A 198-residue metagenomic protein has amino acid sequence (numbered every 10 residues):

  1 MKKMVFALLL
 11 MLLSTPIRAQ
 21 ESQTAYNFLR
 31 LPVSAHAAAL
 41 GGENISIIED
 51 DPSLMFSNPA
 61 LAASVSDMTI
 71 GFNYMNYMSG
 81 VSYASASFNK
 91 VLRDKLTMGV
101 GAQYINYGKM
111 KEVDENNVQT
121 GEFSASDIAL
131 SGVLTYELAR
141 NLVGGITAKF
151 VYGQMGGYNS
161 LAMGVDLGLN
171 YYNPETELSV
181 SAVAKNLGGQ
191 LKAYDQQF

Functional and structural regions predicted by a protein language model:
M1-M4, R140: Positively charged n-region of N-terminal signal peptides that target proteins for export
M4-L13: Sec-dependent N-terminal signal peptides
A7-L8, A63, L191: Hydrophobic positions within alpha-helical membrane elements
S14, A35, A62-V65: N-terminal processing/targeting junctions
T15-A19: Sec/Tat signal peptide C-region and signal peptidase I cleavage site
Q20-G41, I45-E49, D67-I70, M75 (+1 more regions): Outer-membrane beta-barrel porins/channels
P52-S64: N-terminal periplasmic accessory domains that precede and gate Gram-negative outer-membrane beta-barrel machines
